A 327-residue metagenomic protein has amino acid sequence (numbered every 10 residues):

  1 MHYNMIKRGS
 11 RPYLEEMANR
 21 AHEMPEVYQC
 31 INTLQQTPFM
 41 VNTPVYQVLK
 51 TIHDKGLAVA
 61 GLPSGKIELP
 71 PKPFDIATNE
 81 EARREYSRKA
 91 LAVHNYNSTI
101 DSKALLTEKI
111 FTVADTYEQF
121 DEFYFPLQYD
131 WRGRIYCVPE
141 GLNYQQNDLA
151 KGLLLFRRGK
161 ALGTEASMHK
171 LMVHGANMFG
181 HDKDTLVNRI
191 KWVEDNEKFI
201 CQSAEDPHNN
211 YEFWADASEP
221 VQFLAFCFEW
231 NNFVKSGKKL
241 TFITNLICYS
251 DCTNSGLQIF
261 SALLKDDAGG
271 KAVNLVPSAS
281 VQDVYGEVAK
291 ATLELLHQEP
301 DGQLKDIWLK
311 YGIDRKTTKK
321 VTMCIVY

Functional and structural regions predicted by a protein language model:
M1-M323, Y327: Non-catalytic nucleic-acid-binding interfaces of large nucleic-acid enzymes and RNP effectors
